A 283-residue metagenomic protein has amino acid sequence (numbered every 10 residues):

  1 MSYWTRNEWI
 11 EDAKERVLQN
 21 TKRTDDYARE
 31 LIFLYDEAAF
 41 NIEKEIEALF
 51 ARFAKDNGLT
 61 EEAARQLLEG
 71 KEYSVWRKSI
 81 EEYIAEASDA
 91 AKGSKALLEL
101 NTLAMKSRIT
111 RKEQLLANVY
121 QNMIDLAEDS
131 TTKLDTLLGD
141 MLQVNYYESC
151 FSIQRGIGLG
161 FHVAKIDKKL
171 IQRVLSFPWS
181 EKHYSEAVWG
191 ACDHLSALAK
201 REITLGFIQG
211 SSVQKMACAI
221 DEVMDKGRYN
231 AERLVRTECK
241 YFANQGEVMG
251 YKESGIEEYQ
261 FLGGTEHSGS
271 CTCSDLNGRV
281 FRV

Functional and structural regions predicted by a protein language model:
M1-A219: N-terminal leader/targeting and assembly helices and adjacent pre-domain segments
I220-M224: General secondary-structure propensity
D225-V283: Acidic, glycine-rich two-metal-ion catalytic cores of nucleic acid-processing enzymes
